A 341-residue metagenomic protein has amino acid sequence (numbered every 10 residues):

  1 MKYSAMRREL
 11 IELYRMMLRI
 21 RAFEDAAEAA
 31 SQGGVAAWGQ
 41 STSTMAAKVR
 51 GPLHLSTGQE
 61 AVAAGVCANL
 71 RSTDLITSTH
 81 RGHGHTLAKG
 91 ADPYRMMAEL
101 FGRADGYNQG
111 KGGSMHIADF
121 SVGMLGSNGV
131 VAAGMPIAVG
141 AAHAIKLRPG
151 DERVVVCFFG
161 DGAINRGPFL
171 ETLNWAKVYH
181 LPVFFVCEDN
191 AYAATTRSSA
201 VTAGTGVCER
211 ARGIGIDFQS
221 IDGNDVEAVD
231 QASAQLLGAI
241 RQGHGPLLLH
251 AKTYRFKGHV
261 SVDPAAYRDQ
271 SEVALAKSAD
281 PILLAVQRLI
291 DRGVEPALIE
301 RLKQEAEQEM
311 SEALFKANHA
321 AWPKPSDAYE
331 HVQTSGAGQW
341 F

Functional and structural regions predicted by a protein language model:
M1-V62, K257, S261, A265-A266 (+1 more regions): Conserved acidic/glycine
M17, N69, L100, A104 (+3 more regions): Alpha-helix boundary/capping residues
F23, W38, F101, Y107 (+9 more regions): Phenylalanine-focused residue identity feature
A29, A36-Y179, A200-A203, C208 (+1 more regions): Cofactor-binding active-site loop characterized by glycine-rich and histidine/acidic residues
H80, A251-T253, V332: A general secondary-structure junction signal
T86-A88, T195, H259, D327: Short acidic, gly/pro-rich beta-turn/loop elements at beta-sheet edges and active-site/ligand-binding grooves
M124-H319: Glycine-rich ThDP/TPP pyrophosphate-binding loop and its adjacent helix/strand module within ThDP-dependent enzymes
